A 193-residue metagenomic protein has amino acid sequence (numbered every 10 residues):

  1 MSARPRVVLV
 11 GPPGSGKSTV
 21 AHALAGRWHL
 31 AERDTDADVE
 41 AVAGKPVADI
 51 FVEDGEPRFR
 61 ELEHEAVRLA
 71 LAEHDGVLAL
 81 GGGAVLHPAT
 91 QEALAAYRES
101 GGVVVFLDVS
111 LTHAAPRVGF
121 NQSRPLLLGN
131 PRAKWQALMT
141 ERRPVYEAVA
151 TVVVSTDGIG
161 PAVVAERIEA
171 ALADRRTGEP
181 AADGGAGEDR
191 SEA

Functional and structural regions predicted by a protein language model:
M1-A3, R27, V103, A133 (+1 more regions): NTP-dependent small-molecule kinase module
L9: Hydrophobic anchor at the beta1->P-loop junction of P-loop NTPases
P12: P-loop (Walker A) phosphate-binding loop of NTP-binding proteins
K17: Conserved lysine of the Walker
D34-A95, R124, R132, Q136: ATP-dependent small-molecule kinase phosphotransfer cores that center on conserved nucleotide phosphate-binding segments
G82-V85, S110-T112, I159: Short glycine-rich anion-binding loops that position phosphate/pyrophosphate groups of nucleotides and phosphorylated
E99-P144: A glycine- and Lys/Arg-enriched "phosphate-lid" helix/loop adjacent to the NTP-binding pocket of small-molecule kinases
